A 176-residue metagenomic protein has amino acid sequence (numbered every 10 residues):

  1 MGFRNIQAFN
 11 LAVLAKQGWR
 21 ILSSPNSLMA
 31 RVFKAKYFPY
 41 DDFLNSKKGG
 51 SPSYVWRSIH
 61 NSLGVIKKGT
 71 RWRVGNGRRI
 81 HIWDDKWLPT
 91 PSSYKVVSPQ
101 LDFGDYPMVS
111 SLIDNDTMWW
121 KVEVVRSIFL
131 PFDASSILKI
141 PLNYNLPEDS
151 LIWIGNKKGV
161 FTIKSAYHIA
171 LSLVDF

Functional and structural regions predicted by a protein language model:
M1-F176: A helix-boundary/hinge signal
